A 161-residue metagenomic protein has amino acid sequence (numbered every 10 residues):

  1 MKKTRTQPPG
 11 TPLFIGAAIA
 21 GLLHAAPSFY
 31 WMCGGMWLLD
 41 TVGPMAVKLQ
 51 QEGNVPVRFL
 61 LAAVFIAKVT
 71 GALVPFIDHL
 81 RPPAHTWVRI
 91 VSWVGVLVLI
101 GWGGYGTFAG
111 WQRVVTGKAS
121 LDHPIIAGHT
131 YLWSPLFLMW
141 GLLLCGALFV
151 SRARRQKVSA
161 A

Functional and structural regions predicted by a protein language model:
M1-H24: Cytosolic juxtamembrane helix and N-cap/initiation of the first transmembrane helix
K2-G10, V74-L97, R154-A161: Cytoplasmic juxtamembrane regions at transmembrane-helix boundaries
L23-G35, L97-R113: C-terminal TM-helix exit segments that contain a strictly Trp-centered aromatic cap at the helix terminus
H24-F59: Hydrophobic transmembrane helix segments
P44-V47, V115-H129: Short, membrane-exposed interhelical loops at transmembrane-helix boundaries
F59, D122-W140: Individual transmembrane alpha-helices with interfacial aromatic-anchor signatures
L61-F76: Hydrophobic alpha-helical transmembrane segments
P135-R155: Membrane-water interface at the C-terminal end of transmembrane alpha helices
